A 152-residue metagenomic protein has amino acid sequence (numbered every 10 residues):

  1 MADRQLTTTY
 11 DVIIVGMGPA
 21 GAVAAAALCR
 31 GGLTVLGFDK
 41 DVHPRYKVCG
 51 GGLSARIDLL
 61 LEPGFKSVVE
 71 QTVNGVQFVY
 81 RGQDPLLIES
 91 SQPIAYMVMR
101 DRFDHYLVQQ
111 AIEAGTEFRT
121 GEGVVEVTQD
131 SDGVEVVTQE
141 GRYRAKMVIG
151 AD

Functional and structural regions predicted by a protein language model:
M1-T9: A short, basic/flexible loop-to-alpha-helix module at the beginning of a structural domain
Y10, G32, A145-K146: Short, well-ordered alpha-helix to beta-strand connector turns
I13, M17, A26-V48: Glycine-rich FAD pyrophosphate-binding loop
G21-A22: N-terminal Rossmann-fold NAD(P) dinucleotide-binding loop
L28, G50-L53, G133-V134: Short, glycine/charged-enriched secondary-structure capping and boundary segments
D41-Q77: N-terminal FAD cofactor-binding segment of flavoenzymes
L59, T72, F78-D152: Conserved N-terminal helical subregion
